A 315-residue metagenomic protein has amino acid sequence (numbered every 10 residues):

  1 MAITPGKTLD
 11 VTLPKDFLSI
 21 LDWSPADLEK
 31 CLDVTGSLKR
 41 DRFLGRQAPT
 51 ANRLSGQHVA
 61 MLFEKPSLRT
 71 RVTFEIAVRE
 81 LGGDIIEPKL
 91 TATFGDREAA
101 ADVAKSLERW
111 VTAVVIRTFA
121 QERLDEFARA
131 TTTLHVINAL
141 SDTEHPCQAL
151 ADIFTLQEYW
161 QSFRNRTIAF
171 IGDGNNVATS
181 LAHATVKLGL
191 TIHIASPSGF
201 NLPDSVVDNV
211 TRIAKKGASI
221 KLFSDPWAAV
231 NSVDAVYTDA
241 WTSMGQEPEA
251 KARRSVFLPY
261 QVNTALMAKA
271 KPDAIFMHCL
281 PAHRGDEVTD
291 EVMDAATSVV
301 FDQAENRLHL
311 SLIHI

Functional and structural regions predicted by a protein language model:
A2-V72, I76: Positively charged, low-complexity intrinsically disordered leader regions
R46-Q157, R284: Phosphate/diphosphate ligand-binding glycine-rich loop within oxidoreductases
L54-V59, R164-R166, D273: Phosphate-coordination loops involved in phosphoryl transfer and adenosine-cofactor binding
E64-T73, W160-S232: Glycine-rich phosphate/diphosphate-binding loop of Rossmann-like nucleotide-binding domains
R123-S141, P248-A270, A296-T297: A short, gly/pro- and small-residue-rich
T211-D290: Rossmann-like adenosine-cofactor binding region
D273-A274, A282-L310: Rossmann-like dinucleotide-binding domain for NAD(H)/NADP(H)
I313-I315: Conserved small/polar residues in nucleotide/adenosyl-binding loops
